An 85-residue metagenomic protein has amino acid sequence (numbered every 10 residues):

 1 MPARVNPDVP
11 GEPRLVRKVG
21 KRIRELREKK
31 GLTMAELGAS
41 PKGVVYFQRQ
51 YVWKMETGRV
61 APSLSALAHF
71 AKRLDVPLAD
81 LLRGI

Functional and structural regions predicted by a protein language model:
P2-K29: A short, Lys/Arg-rich alpha-helix, primarily the initiator
K18-K21, G31-L32, F47, P62-S65: Residue-level signal for the short linker/turn that defines the boundary of a DNA-recognition helix
I23, M34, G38, L67: Generic structural marker for isolated residues within well-ordered, non-membrane alpha-helices of soluble domains
K30-K54: Short alpha-helical DNA-recognition segment
P41, E56, A66, L82: DNA major-groove recognition helix of helix-turn-helix
S63-D80: DNA major-groove recognition helix of helix-turn-helix/homeodomain DNA-binding modules
